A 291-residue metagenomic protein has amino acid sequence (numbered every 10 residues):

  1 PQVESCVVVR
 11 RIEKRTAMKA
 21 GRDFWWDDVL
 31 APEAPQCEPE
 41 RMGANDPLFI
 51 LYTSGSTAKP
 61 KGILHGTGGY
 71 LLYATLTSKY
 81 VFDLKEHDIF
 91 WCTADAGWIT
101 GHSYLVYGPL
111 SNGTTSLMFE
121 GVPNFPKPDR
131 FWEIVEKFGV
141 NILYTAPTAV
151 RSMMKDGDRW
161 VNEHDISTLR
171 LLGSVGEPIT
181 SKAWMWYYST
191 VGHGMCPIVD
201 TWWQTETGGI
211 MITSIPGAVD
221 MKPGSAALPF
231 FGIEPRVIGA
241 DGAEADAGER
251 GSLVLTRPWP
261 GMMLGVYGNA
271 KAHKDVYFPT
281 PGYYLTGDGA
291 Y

Functional and structural regions predicted by a protein language model:
P1, G62-L64, T115-P123, V199: Short beta-strand->loop structural element characteristic of the AMP-binding/adenylate-forming
V3-V8, K19-Y52, K59, G69 (+2 more regions): Conserved pre-ATP/AMP-binding loop-to-beta segment of ANL
D27, S111-T114, N141-T145, M154-M221 (+3 more regions): Gly/Ser/Thr-rich phosphate-binding loop
P39-M42, D220-P229, E244, T280-G282: Short Gly/Pro-enriched turn/cap motifs at secondary-structure boundaries
P47, T53-S56, S78, F90 (+6 more regions): Conserved S/T- and glycine-rich ATP-binding loop of Class I adenylate-forming
L71-I89, I99-I142, D156: Conserved AMP-binding/adenylation subdomain of ANL enzymes
D95, G176, W203, A227 (+1 more regions): Active-site glycine-centered loops adjacent to acidic/histidine catalytic or metal-binding residues that shape
D246-G248, V254-Y291: Conserved ATP-binding/catalytic segment of the ANL
